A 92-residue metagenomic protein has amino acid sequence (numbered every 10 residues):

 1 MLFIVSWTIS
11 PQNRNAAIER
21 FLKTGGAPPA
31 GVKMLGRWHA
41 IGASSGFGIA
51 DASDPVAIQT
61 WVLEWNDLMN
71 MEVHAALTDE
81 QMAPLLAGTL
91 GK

Functional and structural regions predicted by a protein language model:
M1-K92: Conserved, structured core segments of small domains
